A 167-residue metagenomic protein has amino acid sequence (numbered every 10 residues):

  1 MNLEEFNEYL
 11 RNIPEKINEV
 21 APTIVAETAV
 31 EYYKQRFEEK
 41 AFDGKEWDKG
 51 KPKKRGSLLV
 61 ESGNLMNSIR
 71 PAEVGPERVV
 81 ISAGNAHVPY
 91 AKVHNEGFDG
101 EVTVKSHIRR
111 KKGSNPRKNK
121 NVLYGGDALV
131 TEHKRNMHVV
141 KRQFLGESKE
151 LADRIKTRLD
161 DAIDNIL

Functional and structural regions predicted by a protein language model:
M1-L167: Short, Lys/Arg-rich flexible segments
